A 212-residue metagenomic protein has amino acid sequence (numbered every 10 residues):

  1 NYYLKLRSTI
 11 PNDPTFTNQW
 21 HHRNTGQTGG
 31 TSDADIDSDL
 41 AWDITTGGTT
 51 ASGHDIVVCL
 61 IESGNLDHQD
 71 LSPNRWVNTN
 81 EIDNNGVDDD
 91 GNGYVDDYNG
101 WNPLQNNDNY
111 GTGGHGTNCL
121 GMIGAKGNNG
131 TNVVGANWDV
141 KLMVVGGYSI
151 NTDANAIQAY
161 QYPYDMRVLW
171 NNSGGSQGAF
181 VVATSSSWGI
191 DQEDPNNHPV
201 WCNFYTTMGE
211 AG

Functional and structural regions predicted by a protein language model:
N1-D55, N65-N74: Protease zymogen maturation seam
D39-Q161, S173-V182, E193: Subtilisin-like serine protease catalytic core
G48, P163-M166, F204-M208: Hydrophobic helix-cap positions at the C-terminus of alpha-helices in RecA-like/P-loop ATPase nucleotide-binding cores
D139, M166, F180, A211-G212: Structured helix-beta-strand junction loops
I190: Active-site-proximal loop/turn and secondary-structure-junction residues that shape catalytic pockets, frequently
N196-G212: Catalytic-core regions built around general acid/base machinery
